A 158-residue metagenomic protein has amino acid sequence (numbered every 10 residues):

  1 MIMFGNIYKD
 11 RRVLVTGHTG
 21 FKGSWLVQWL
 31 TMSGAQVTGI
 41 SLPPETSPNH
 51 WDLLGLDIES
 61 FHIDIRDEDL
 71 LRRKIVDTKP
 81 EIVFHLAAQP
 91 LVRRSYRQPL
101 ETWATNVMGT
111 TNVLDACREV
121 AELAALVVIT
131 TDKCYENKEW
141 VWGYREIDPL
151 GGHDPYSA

Functional and structural regions predicted by a protein language model:
M1-A158: N-terminal Rossmann-like NAD(P)+-binding domain of SDR-like oxidoreductases, especially those catalyzing
